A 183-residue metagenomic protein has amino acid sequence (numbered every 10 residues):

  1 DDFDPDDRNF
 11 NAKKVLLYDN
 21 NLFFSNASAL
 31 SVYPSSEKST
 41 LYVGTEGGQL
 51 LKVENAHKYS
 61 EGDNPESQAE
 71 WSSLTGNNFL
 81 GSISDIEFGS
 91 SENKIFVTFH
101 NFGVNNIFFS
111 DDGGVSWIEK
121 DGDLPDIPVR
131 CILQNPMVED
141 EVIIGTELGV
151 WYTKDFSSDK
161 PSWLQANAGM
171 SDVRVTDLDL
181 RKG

Functional and structural regions predicted by a protein language model:
D1-G183: Extracellular glycan-interacting surfaces
